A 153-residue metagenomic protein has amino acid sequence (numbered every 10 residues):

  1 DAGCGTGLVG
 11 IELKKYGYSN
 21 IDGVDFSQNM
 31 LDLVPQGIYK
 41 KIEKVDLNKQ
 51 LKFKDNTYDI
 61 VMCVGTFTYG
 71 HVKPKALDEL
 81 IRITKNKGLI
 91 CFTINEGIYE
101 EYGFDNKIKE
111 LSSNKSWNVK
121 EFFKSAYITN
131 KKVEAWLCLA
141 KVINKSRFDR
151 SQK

Functional and structural regions predicted by a protein language model:
A2-Q50: Class I SAM-dependent methyltransferase SAM/SAH-binding core
K49-V61: A short acidic, Gly/Pro-enriched loop at the edge of an enzyme's catalytic core that lines a small-molecule cofactor
C63-F67, T93: Residues lining the SAM
H71-V72: Short N-terminal helix/helix-N-cap motif within the alpha/beta-hydrolase-1
K75-N86: A short glycine-rich, Lys/Arg-flanked "PGG" loop and its adjoining helix->strand segment in the class I
K87-N95: Conserved beta-strand signature within the Rossmann-like core of class I S-adenosyl-L-methionine
Y102-K124: Conserved Class I S-adenosyl-L-methionine
I128-K153: Core SAM-dependent methyltransferase catalytic element
